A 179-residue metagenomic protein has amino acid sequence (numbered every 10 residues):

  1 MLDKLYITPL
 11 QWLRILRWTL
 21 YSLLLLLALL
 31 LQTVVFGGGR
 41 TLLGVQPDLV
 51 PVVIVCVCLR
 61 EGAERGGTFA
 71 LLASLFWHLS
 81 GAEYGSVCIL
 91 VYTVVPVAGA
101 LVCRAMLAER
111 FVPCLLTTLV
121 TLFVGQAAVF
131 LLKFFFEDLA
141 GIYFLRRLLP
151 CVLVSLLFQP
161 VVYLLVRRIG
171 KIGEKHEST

Functional and structural regions predicted by a protein language model:
M1-T179: Terminal, non-globular segments
